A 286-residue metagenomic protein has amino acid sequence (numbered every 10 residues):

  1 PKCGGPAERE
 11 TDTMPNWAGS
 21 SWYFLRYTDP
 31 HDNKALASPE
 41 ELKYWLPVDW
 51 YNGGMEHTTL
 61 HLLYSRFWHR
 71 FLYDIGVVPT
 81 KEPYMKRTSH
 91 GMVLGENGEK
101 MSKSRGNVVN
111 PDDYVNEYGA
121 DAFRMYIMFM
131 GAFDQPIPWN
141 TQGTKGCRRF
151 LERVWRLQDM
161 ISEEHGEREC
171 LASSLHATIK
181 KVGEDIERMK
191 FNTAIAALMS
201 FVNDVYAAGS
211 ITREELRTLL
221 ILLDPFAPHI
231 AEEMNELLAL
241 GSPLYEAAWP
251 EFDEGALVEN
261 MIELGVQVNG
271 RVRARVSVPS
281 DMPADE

Functional and structural regions predicted by a protein language model:
P1-S162, S174-N203, E214-L223: Structured secondary-structure scaffolds
R87, L94-G95, H165-K181, A196-S280: Acidic, turn-prone loop/beta-hairpin segments
S280-E286: A short, contiguous, amphipathic alpha-helix enriched in charged residues
